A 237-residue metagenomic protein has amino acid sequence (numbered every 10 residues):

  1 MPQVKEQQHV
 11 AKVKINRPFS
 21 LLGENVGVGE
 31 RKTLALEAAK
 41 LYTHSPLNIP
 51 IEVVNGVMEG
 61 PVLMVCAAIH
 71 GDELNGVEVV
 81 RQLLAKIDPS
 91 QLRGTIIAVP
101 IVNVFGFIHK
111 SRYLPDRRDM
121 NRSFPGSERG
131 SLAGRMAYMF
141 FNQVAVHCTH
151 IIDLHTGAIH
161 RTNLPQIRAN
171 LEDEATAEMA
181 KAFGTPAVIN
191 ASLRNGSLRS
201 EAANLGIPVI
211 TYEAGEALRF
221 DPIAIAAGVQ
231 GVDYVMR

Functional and structural regions predicted by a protein language model:
M1-R237: Structured catalytic-domain cores with a bias toward divalent-metal coordination
